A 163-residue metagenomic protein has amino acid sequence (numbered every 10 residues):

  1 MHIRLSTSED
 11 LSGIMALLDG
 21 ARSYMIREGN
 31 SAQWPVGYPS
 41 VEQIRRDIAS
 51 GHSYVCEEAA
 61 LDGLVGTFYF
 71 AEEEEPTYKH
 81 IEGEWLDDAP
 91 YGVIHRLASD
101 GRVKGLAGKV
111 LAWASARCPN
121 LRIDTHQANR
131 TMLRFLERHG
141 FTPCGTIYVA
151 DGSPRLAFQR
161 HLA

Functional and structural regions predicted by a protein language model:
H2-A16: A short beta-loop-alpha structural element at the N-terminal edge of CoA-dependent acyl/N-acetyltransferase catalytic
R22-E42: Conserved GNAT-fold acetyl-CoA-binding loop/helix
E42-V55, E73-E75: A short helix-loop-beta-strand connector motif used in the catalytic cores of GNAT acetyltransferases and, in some
S50-F68: Conserved beta-hairpin
Y69-R102: Conserved acyl-donor/pantetheine-binding loop and adjacent beta-alpha core of acyl/acetyltransferases and related
S99-A116, R134-R138: Conserved acetyl-CoA-binding loop-helix of GNAT-fold acetyltransferases
G108, A128-G145, A150: Conserved active-site alpha-helix within GNAT-family acetyltransferase domains
R117-A128: Conserved GNAT acetyl-CoA-binding A-motif
